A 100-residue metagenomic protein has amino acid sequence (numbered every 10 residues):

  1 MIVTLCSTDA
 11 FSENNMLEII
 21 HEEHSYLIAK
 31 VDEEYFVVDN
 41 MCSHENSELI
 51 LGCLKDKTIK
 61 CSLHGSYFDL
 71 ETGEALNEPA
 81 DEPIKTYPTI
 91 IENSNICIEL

Functional and structural regions predicted by a protein language model:
M1-D56, D69-L70, P83-L100: N-terminal pre-ligand scaffold of iron-sulfur
C42, C61-H64: Short cysteine clusters
D56-S62, A75-I84: Short cysteine/histidine-rich metal-coordination sites, predominantly Zn2+-binding motifs
